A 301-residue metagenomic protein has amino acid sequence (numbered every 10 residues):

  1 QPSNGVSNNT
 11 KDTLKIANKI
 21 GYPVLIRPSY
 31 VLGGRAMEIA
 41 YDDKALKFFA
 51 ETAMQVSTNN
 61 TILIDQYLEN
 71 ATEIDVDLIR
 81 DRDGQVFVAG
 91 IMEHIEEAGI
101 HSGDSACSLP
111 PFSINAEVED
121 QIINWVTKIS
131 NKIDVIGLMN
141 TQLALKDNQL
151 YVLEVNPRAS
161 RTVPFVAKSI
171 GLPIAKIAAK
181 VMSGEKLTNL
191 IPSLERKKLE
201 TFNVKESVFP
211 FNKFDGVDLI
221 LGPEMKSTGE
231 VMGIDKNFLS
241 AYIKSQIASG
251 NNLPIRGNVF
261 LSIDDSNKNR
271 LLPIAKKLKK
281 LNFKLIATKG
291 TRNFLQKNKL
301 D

Functional and structural regions predicted by a protein language model:
Q1-M37, N298-D301: A conserved helix-loop-beta module that forms one wall/lid of the active-site cleft in ATP-utilizing catalytic domains
V6-D12, A45-L46, E69-A71, S266-K268 (+1 more regions): Short acidic loop-to-helix transition motifs that present clustered carboxylates
N9, S29, A36, L143 (+2 more regions): Short, ordered loop/turn segments at secondary-structure junctions
N18, I274-K280, R292, Q296: Surface-exposed amphipathic alpha-helices with a cationic face
I20-P23, G33-G34, I39-I255: ATP-dependent carboxylate activation and anion-phosphoryl transfer catalytic cores that bind Mg-ATP to form
N251, R256-F283: Glycine- and Gly-Pro-enriched alpha-helical subdomains that act as flexible, kink-prone "lid/hinge" or packing modules
G257, F294-D301: Active-site rim loops that border cofactor/substrate pockets in soluble metabolic enzymes
F260, F283-L295: Short internal beta-strands
